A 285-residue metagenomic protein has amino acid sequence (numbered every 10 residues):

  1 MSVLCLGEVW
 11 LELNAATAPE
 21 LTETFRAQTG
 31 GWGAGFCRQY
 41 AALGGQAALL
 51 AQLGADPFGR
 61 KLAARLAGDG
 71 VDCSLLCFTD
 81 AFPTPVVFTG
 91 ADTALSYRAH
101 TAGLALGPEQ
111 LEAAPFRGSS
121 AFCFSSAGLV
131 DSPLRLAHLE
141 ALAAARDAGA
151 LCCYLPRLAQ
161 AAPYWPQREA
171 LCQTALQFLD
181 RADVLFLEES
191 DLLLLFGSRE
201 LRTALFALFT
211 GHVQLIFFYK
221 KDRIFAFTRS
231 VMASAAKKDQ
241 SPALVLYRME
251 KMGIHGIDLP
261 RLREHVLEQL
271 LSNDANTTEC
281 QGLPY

Functional and structural regions predicted by a protein language model:
M1-V71, L267-Y285: Glycine-rich phosphate/adenosyl-contacting loop at the front of the ribokinase-like
L21-G30, L205, S230-K237: Short pre-catalytic strand/loop immediately N-terminal to key active-site residues, enriched for Gly-Thr
Q46-S126, T278-Y285: Conserved N-terminal subdomain of the carbohydrate kinase-like
A47, C73, C152-Y154, F186: Hydrophobic beta-strand scaffold residues
G128, L158-Q160, D191: Active-site-proximal loop/turn and secondary-structure-junction residues that shape catalytic pockets, frequently
A137-A148, Q173-R181: Catalytic-core regions built around general acid/base machinery
A162-S230: Conserved phosphate/ATP/ADP-binding segment of small-molecule kinases
G211-L215, T228-Y285: Conserved post-catalytic alpha-helical subdomain immediately downstream of the catalytic base and nucleotide-binding
